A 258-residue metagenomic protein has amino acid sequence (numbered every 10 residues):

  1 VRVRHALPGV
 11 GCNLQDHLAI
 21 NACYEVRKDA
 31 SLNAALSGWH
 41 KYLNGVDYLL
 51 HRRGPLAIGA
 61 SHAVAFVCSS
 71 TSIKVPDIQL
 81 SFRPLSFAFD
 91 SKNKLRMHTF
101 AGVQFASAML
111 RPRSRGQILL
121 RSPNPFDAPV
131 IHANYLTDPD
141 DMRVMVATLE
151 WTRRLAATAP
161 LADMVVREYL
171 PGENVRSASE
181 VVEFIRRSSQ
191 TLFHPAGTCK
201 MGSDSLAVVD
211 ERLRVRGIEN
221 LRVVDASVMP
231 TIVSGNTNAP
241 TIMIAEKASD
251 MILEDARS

Functional and structural regions predicted by a protein language model:
V1-A30, S70, V103-L161, V182-S258: C-terminal structured subdomain/cap of oxidoreductase catalytic cores
V1-H98, A159, S179, R187 (+2 more regions): Mid-to-C-terminal "cap/lid" subdomains and adjacent gly/pro-rich loops that border and regulate access to redox
A162-E173: Short, glycine/acidic-rich hinge or "gate" loops at secondary-structure transitions that mediate conformational
